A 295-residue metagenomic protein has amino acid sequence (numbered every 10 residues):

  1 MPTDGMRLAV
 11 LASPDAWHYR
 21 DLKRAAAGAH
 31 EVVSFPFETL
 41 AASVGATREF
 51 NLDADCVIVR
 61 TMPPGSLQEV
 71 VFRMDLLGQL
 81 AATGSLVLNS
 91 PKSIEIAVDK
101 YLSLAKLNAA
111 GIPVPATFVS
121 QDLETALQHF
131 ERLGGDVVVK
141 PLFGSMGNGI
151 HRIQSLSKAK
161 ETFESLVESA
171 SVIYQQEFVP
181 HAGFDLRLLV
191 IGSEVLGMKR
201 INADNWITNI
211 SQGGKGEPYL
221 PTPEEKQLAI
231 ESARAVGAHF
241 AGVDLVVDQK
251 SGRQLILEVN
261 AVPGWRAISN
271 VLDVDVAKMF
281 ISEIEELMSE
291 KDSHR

Functional and structural regions predicted by a protein language model:
T3-A9: Extreme N-terminal starter segment of soluble prokaryotic enzymes
S13-A116: Conserved N-proximal alpha/beta basic substrate-recognition cap immediately N-terminal to, or forming the N-lobe
M62-P64, F143-G144, V262: Short glycine-rich anion-binding loops that position phosphate/pyrophosphate groups of nucleotides and phosphorylated
L104-N108, E131-N148, A170-H181: ATP-grasp fold ATP-binding core
A110-G134: Rossmann-like NAD(P)H-binding beta-loop-alpha module
N148-V236: Phosphate-binding site of ATP-dependent enzymes
S169, I207-I256, K278-R295: A long amphipathic alpha-helix within ATP-dependent nucleotide-binding catalytic cores
N260-L272: Glycine-rich phosphate/pyrophosphate-binding beta-alpha loops
